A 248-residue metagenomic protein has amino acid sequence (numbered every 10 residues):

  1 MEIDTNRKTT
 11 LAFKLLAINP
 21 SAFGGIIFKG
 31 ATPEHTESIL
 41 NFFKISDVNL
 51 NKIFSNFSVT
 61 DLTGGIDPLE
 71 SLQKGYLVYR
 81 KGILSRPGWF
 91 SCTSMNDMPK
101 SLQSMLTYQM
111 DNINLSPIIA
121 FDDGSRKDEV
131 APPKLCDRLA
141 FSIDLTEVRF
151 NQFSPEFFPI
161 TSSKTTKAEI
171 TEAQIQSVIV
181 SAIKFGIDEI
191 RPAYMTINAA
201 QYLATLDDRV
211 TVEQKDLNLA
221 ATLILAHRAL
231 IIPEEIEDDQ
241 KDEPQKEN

Functional and structural regions predicted by a protein language model:
M1-D4, P155-I160, D239-N248: N-terminal charge/polar-biased segments
M1-R149: Conserved ASCE/P-loop NTPase catalytic core
E2-N6, K29-P33, K52, K167-E172 (+2 more regions): Conserved phosphate/pyrophosphate-binding and hydrolysis machinery centered on Walker-type P-loop NTPases, extending
A140-V180, K184-A193, R209-V210: Conserved C-terminal "switch" segment of AAA+ ATPases
S177, Y194-A199, D216-L219: Amphipathic alpha-helical interaction segments
I183-I190, I197-V212, L223-I231: AAA+ ATPase "lid" subdomain C-terminal helix
R209-N248: C-terminal engagement/docking regions of AAA+ P-loop ATPases
